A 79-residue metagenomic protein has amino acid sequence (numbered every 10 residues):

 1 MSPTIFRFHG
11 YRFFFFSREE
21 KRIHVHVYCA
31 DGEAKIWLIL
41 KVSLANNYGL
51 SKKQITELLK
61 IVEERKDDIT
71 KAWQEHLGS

Functional and structural regions predicted by a protein language model:
M1-Y11: Negatively charged, low-complexity tracts enriched in Asp/Glu with abundant Ser/Thr
Y11-F16, Y28, W73-H76: Aromatic side chains
R12, K35, R65-K66: Basic side chains
F16-K52: A short, structured beta-strand/loop element
K52-S79: C-terminal structural segments of small proteins and small subunits
